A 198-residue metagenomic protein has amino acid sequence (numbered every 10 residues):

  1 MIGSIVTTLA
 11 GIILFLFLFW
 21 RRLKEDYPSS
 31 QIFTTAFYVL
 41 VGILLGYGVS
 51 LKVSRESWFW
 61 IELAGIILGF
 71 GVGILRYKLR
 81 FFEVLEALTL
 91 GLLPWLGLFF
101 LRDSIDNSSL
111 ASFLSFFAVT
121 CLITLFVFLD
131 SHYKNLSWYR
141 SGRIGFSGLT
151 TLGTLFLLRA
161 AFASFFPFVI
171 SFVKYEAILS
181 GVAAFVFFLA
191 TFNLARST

Functional and structural regions predicted by a protein language model:
M1, F128-T198: C-terminal transmembrane helix-loop-helix hairpin of multi-pass membrane proteins
M1-G11, V49-I67, L110-C121, I178-V182: Structural signature of hydrophobic alpha-helical transmembrane segments
G3-E25: N-terminal signal-anchor/start-transfer transmembrane helix
R21-T34, I74-F82, Y133-G142, V169-I170: Membrane-interface helix-boundary motifs at transmembrane edges
Q31-V53: A generic, lipid-embedded transmembrane alpha helix
T34-V39, E83-G91, S147: Alpha-helical transmembrane segments of multi-pass membrane proteins, especially transporters and channels
L45-K52, L98-F113, L152-F168: Hydrophobic alpha-helical transmembrane segments in multi-pass integral membrane proteins
E62-R140: Membrane-proximal helix-loop-helix units in multi-pass membrane proteins
